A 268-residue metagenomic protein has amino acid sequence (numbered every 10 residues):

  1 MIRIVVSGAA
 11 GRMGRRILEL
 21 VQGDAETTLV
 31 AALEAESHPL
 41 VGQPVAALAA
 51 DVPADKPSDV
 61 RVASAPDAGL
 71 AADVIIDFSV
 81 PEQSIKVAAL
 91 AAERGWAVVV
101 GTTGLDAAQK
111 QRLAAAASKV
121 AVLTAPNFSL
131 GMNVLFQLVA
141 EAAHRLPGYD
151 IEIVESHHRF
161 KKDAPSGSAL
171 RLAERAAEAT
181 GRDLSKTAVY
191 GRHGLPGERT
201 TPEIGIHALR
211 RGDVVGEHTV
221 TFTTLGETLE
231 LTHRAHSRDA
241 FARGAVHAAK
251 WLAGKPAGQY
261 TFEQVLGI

Functional and structural regions predicted by a protein language model:
I2: Nucleotide donor/acceptor-binding cores
V5-S7, R12-G69, P147-I268: C-terminal substrate-binding/catalytic lobe of Rossmann-fold NAD(P)-dependent oxidoreductases
H38-P39, L105-A108, S129-M132, F160: Short gly/pro/ser/thr-enriched loop/turn and capping motifs at secondary-structure boundaries
A72: An anion/phosphate-binding loop that grips the pyrophosphate of nucleotide cofactors and donors
I75-I76: N-terminal Rossmann-like NAD(P) cofactor-binding module of classical short-chain dehydrogenase/reductase
S79-V80, T103, A208-R210: Short glycine-/small-residue-rich Rossmann-like dinucleotide-binding loops
E82-R94, G101-V122, N133-E141: Rossmann-fold NAD(P)-binding glycine/threonine-rich loop
A116-K161: Hydrophobic, well-structured mid-protein blocks that either form specific transmembrane helices
